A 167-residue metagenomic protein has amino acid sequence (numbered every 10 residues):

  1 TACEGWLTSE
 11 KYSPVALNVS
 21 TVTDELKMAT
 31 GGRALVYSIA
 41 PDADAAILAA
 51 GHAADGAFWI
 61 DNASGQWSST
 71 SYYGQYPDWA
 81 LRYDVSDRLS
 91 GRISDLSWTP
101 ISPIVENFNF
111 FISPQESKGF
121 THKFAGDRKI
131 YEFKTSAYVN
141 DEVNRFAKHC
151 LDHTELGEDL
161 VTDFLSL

Functional and structural regions predicted by a protein language model:
T1-V161: His/Asp/Glu-rich, glycine-adjacent segments that coordinate divalent cations and/or stabilize oxyanion chemistry on
D163-L167: Short acidic, glycine-rich surface-loop motifs adjacent to enzyme active sites
